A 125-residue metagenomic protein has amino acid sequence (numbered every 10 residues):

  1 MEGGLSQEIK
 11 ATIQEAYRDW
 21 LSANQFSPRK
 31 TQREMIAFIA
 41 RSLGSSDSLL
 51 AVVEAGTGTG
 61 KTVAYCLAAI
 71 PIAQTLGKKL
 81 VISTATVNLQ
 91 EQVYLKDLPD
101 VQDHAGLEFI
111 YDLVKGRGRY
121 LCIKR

Functional and structural regions predicted by a protein language model:
E2-E54, A64-L67: Conserved pre-motif I regulatory segment
E2-R18, S22, T57, G77-R125: A substrate-engagement module of RecA-like helicase motors
S27-E34, K61-A64, T84, N88 (+2 more regions): Generic recognition of stable, solvent-exposed alpha-helical segments in well-folded globular domains
F38-G44, K61-K79, K96-Q102: Walker A/P-loop NTP-binding motif
